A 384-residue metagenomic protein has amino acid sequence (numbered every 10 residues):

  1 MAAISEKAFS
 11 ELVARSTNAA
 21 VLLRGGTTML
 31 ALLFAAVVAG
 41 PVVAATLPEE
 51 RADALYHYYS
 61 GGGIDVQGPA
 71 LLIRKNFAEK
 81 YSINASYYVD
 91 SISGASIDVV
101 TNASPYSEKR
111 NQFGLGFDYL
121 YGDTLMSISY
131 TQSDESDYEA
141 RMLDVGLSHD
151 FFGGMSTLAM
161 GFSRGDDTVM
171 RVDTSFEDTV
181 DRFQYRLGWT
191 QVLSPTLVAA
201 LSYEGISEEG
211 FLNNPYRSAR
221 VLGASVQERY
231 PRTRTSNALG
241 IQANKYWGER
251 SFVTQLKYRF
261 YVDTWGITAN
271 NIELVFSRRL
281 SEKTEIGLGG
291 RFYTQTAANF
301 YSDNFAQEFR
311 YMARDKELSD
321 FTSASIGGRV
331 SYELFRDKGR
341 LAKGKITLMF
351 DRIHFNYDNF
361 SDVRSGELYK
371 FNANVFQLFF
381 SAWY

Functional and structural regions predicted by a protein language model:
M1-P48, Y384: Cleavable N-terminal export/targeting peptides
V42-E49, K80, D123, F152-S156 (+4 more regions): Short loop/turn motifs that connect adjacent beta-strands in outer-membrane beta-barrel proteins
A52-Y58, A85-V89, I128-Q132, L143-V145 (+8 more regions): Transmembrane beta-barrel strands of outer-membrane/channel proteins
Y56-Y59, V99-S104, S129-S133, D144-G146 (+6 more regions): Extracellular loop and loop/strand-boundary signature of outer-membrane beta-barrel proteins
D65-P69, K109-F113, L120, E139-L143 (+5 more regions): Residues that define the transmembrane beta-barrel architecture of outer-membrane proteins
L71-K75, L115-Y119, V145-H149, L187-Q191 (+5 more regions): Residues on the lipid-exposed face of transmembrane beta-strands in outer-membrane beta-barrel proteins
S86-G116, T157-S218, G289-S331: Outer-membrane beta-barrel translocator/channel fold
N102-A103, I206, L212-Q242, T264-E273 (+2 more regions): Outer membrane beta-barrel transmembrane domains
